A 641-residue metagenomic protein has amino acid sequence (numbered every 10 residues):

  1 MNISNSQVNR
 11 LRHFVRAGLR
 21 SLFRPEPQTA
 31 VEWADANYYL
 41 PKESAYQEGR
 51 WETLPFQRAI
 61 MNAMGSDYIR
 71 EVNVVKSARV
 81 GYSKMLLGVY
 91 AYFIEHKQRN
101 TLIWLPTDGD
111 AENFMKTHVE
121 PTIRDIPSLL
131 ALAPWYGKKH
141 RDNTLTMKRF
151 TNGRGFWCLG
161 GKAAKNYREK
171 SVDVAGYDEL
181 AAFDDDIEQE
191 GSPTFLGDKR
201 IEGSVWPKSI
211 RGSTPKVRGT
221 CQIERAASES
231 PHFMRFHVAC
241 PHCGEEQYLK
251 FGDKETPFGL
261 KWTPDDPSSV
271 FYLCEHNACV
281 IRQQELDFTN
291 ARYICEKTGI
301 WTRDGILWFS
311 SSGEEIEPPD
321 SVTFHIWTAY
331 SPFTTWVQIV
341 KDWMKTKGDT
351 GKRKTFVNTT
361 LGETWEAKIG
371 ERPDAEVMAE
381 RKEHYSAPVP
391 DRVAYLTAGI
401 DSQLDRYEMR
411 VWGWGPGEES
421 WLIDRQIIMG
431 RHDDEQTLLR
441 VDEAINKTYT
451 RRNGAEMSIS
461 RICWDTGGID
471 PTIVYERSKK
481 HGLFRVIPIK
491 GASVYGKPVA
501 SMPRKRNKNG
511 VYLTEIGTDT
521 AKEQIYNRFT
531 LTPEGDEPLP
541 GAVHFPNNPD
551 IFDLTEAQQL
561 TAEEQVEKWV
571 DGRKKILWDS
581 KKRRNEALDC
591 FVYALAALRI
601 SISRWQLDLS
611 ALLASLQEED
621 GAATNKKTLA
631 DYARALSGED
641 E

Functional and structural regions predicted by a protein language model:
M1-L396, I400, Y407, L439-S460: Phosphate/NTP-binding elements of NTP-utilizing enzymes
M1-Q7, I94, R477-H481, Y593 (+1 more regions): Interface-prone segments of viral and bacterial extracellular assemblies
N73-R79, R604-E619: Short alpha-helical "patches" and their helix-cap loops
F114-H118, T122, D265, S269-A278 (+10 more regions): Mg2+-dependent endonuclease catalytic cores in nucleic-acid-processing enzymes, primarily RNase H-like
L130, E371, S601-D608: Short, flexible/disordered secondary-structure transition segments
L180-A181, Q403, W412, G467: Anionic group-transfer/hydrolysis microenvironments
V322, I326, T334-Q338, N358 (+1 more regions): Extracellular low-complexity, Gly/Ser/Thr-rich intrinsically disordered linkers and protease-sensitive activation/hinge
D401, I462, C590: Hydrophobic, well-ordered secondary-structure elements that form the walls of internal hydrophobic environments
